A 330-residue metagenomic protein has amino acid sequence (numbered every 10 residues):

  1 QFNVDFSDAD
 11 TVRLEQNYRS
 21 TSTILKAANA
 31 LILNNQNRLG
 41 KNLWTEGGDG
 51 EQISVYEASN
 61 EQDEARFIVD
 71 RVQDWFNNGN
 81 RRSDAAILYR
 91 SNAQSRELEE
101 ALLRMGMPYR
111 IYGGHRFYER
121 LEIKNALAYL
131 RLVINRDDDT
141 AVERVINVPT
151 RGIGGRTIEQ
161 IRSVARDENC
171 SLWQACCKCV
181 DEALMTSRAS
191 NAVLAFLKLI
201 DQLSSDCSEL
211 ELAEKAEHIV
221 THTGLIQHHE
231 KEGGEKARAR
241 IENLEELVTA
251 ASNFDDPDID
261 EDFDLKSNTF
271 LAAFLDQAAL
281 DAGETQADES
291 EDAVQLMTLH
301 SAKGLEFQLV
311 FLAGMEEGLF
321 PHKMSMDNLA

Functional and structural regions predicted by a protein language model:
Q1, I24, L247: Conserved hydrophobic/aromatic pocket- or pore-lining residues that grip, position, or stack substrates in active sites
Q1, Q16-S20, I219: Conserved helicase NTPase motor core
N3-D5: ASCE P-loop NTPase helicase motor core
S7-D10, E15-P108, R131-N135, D167 (+1 more regions): Helicase P-loop NTPase motor core
D8-T11, I123, I158: ATP/adenylate-binding site constellation spanning eukaryotic-like Ser/Thr protein kinases, ABC-transporter
L14-Y18, R116, T150-R151: Phosphate/pyrophosphate-binding and catalytic-coupling "lid/hinge/switch" segments at subdomain interfaces
R81, S95-M107, R120, L127-A330: Conserved helicase C-terminal RecA-like lobe
G106-R116: Conserved RecA-like helicase motor-core motifs
